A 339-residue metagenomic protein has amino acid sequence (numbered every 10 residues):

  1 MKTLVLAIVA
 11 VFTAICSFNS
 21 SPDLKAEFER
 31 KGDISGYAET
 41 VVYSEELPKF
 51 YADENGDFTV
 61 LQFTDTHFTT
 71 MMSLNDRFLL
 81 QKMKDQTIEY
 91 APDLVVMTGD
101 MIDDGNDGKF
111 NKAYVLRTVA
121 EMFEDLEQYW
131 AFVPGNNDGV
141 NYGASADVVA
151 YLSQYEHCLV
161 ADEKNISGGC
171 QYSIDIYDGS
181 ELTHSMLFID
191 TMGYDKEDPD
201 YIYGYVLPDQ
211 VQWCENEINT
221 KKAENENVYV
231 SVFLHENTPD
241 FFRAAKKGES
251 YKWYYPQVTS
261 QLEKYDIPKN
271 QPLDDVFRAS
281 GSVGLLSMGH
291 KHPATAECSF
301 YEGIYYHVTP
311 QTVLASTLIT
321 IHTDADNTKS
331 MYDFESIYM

Functional and structural regions predicted by a protein language model:
I8, F12-A26: Bacterial Sec-dependent signal peptides at the C-terminal "C-region" and cleavage site
P22-A113, T118: N-terminal active-site segment of His-dependent metallophosphoesterases
L24-K49, Y114-N225, S316-L318: Extended active-site neighborhood of metal-dependent phosphoesterases/phosphodiesterases
L24-V41, L47-K49, S173-G179, L273-S280 (+1 more regions): Binuclear metal-dependent phosphoesterase catalytic core
D57-T70, T183-G193, F233, Y305-Q311: Active-site-proximal beta-strand elements of phosphoester/diester hydrolases
T69-M72, D103-N106, F132-A144, Y194-E197 (+4 more regions): Active-site environment of divalent metal-dependent phosphoester hydrolases
S73-N75, G99-E121, G139-C158, A244 (+1 more regions): Metal-dependent catalytic neighborhoods of phosphoester/phosphodiester hydrolases
Y90-D93, S185-F188, D200-T295: His/acidic metal-ligating clusters that form di-metal
